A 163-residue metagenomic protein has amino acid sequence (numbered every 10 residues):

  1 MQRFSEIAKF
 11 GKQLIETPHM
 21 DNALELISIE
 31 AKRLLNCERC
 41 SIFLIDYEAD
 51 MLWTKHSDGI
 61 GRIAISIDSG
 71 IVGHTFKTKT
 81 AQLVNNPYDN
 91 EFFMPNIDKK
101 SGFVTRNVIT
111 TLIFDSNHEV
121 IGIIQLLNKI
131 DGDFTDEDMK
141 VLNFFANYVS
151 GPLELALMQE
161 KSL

Functional and structural regions predicted by a protein language model:
M1-N22, I121, L155-L163: Signal-transmission linkers at sensory-effector interfaces
E6-L14, H19-E38, I42, I71: Amphipathic alpha-helical coiled-coil segments that mediate homodimerization and allosteric signal transmission
I29, R39-I63, Y88-D89: GAF sensory/regulatory domain recognition with acknowledged cross-activation on helical regulatory dimers
M51-W53, P87-N107, N128-I130: Signal-transducing coupling segments at domain and membrane junctions
I60-Q82, Y88: Acidic/proline- and glycine-rich, intrinsically disordered low-complexity segments that serve as regulatory linkers
R106-D115: A short, aliphatic-rich beta-strand micro-motif
I123-D133: Short beta-strand-to-loop transition segments that serve as allosteric relay/switch motifs in sensory/regulatory domains
N143-G151: Allosteric cytosolic regulatory segments
